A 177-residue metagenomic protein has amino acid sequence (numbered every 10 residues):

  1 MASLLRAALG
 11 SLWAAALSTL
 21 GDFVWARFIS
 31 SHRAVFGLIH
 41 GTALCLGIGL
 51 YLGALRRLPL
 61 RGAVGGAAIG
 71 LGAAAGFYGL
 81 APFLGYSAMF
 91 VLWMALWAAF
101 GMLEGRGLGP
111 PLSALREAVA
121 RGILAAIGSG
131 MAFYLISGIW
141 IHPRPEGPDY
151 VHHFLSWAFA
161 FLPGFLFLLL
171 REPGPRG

Functional and structural regions predicted by a protein language model:
M1-G177: Juxtamembrane/disordered regions of integral membrane proteins
